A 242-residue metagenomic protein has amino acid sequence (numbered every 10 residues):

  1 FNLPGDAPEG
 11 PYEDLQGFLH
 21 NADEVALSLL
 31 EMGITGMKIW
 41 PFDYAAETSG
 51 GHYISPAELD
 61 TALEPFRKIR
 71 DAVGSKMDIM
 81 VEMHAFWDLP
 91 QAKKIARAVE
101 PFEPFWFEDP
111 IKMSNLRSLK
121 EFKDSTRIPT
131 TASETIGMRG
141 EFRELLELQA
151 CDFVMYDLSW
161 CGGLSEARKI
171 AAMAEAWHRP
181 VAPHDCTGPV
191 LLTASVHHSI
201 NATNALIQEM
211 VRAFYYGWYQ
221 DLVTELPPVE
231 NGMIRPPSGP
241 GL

Functional and structural regions predicted by a protein language model:
F1-M80, F86, P90-K93, R97-P101 (+1 more regions): N-terminal capping/lid subdomain adjacent to the active-site entrance of alpha/beta enzymes
F1-N2, K38-W40, M80-H84, E108-P110 (+3 more regions): A cross-family glycoside hydrolase active-site/sugar-binding cleft signature
E13, N21, Y53, I79 (+4 more regions): Generic preference for well-ordered secondary structure
M37, I69-R70, E82, F107 (+3 more regions): Buried hydrophobic positions in well-ordered alpha/beta secondary-structure cores of metabolic enzymes
Y44-T48, I54-L59, V81-P90, E108-S114 (+3 more regions): Short, small-residue-enriched loops and turns at beta-alpha junctions that line or gate enzyme active sites
R97, E103, K112-M233, P237: Shared catalytic-loop signature of beta/alpha-barrel
